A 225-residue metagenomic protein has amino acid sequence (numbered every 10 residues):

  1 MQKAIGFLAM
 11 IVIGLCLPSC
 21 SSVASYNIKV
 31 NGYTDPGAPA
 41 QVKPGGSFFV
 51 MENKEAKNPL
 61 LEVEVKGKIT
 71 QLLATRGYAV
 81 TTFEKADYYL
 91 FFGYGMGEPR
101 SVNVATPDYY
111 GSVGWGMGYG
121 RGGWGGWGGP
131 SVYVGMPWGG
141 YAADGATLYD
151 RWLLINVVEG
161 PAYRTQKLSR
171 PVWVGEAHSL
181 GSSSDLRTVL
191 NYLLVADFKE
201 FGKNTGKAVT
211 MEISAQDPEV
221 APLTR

Functional and structural regions predicted by a protein language model:
M1-L8: Bacterial N-terminal signal peptides that target proteins for export
L15-S19: C-terminal motif of bacterial Sec signal peptides marking the signal peptidase cleavage site
C20-A40, A142-R225: C-terminal/domain-edge helix-coil "capping" segments
V42-K57, W173-E176: Acidic/histidine-rich, surface-exposed loop or edge segments in extracytoplasmic proteins
G45, L73, E84-Y89, L148-W152 (+1 more regions): Extracytoplasmic
T75-D87, N204-I213: Surface-exposed patches in mature extracellular/periplasmic domains of secreted proteins
T81-S101, S214-P218: Acidic helix-start/capping segments at beta-turn-to-alpha-helix junctions
G93-T165: Surface-exposed short loop/turn segments
